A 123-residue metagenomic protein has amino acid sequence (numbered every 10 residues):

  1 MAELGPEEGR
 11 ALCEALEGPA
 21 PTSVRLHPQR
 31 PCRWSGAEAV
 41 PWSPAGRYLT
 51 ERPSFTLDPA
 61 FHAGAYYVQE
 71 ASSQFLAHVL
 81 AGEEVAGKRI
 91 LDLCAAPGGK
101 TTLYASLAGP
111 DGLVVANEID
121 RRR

Functional and structural regions predicted by a protein language model:
M1-R123: S-adenosylmethionine
